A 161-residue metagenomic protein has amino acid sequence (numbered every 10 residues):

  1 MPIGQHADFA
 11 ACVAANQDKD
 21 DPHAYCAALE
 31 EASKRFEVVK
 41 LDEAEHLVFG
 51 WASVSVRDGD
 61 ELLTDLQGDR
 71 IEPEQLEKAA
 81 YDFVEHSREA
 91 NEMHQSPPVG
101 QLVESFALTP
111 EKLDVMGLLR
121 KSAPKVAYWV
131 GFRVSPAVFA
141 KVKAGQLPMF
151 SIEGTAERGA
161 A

Functional and structural regions predicted by a protein language model:
M1, D8-A15, D20-D21, Y25 (+1 more regions): Signature of dsDNA virion morphogenesis modules
